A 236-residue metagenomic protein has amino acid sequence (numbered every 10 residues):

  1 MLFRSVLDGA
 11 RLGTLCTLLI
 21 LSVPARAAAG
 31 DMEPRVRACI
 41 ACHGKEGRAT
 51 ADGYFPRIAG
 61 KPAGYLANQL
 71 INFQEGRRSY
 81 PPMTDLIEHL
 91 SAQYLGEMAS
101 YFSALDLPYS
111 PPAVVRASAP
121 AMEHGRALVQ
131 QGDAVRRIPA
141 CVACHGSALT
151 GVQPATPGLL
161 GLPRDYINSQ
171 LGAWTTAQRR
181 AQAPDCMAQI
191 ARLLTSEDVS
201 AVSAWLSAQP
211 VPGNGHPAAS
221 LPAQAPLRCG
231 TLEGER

Functional and structural regions predicted by a protein language model:
M1-L2: Short, small-residue-biased leader/transition segments that mark boundaries at the very start of proteins
R11-S22: Bacterial N-terminal signal peptides
A28-V36, K45-R48, R78-T150, A173-R236: Flexible coil segments in periplasmic/lumen-exposed cytochrome c-class electron-transfer proteins
A29-G76, Y80: The feature marks the first
D52-P56, T84-I87, P154-T156: Short, recurring structural edge motifs at helix starts
G60-A63, Q69, P157, G161-P163 (+1 more regions): Extracellular/lumenal glycan-associated surfaces
L70-F73, L90, L171: Fold-core signature of tandem repeat domains
